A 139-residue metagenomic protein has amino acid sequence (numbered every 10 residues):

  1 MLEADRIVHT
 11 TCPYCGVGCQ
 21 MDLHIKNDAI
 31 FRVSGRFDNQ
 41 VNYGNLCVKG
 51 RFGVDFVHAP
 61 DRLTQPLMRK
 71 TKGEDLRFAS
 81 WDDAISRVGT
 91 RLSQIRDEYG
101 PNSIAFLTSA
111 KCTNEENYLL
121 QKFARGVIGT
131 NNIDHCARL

Functional and structural regions predicted by a protein language model:
M1-L139: N-terminal export/assembly segments and adjacent metallocofactor-ligating motifs of anaerobic energy-metabolism
